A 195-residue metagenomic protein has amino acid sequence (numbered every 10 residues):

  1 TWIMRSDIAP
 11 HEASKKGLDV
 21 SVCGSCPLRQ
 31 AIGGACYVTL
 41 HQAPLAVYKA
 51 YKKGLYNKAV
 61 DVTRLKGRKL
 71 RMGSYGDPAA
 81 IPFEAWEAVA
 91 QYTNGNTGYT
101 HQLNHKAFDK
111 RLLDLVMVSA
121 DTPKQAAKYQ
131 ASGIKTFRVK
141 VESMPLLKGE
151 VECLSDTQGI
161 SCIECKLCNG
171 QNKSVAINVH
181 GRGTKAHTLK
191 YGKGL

Functional and structural regions predicted by a protein language model:
T1-L195: Class I S-adenosyl-L-methionine
